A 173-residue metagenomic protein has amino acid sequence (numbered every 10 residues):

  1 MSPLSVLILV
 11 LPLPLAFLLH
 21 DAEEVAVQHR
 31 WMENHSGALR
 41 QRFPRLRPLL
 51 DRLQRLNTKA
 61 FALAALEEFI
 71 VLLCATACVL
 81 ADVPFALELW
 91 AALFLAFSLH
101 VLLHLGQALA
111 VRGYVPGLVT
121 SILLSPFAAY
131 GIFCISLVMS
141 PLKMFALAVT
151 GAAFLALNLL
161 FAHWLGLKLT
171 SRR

Functional and structural regions predicted by a protein language model:
M1-L11, A75-E88, A128-A146: Helix-coil boundary and interhelical linker segments in multi-pass alpha-helical membrane proteins
S2-R30: N-terminal signal-anchor transmembrane alpha helix
L18-V25, F97-A108, F154-K168: Transmembrane alpha-helical segments that form the membrane-embedded catalytic/substrate-channel core of multi-pass
V25-Q54, K168-R173: Cytosolic, membrane-interface loops and tails of multi-pass inner-membrane proteins
L46-A65, Q107-V111: Membrane interfacial helix-start motif at the N-side
T58-V79, L123-A129: Core segments of transmembrane alpha-helices that mediate helix-helix packing or line hydrophobic substrate/ligand
L95-H104, V115-I135: Hydrophobic alpha-helical membrane segments
A128-R173: Terminal transmembrane helical module of multi-pass membrane proteins
